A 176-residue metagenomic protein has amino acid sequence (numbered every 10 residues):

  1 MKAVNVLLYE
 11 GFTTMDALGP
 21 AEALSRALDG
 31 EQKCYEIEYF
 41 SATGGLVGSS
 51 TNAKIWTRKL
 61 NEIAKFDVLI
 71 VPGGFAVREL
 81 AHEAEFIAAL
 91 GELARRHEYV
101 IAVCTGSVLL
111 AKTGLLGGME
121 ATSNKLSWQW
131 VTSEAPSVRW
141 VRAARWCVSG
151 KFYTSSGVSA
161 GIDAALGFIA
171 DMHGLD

Functional and structural regions predicted by a protein language model:
M1-V100, V108-K112, G117, Q129 (+2 more regions): Extended, subdomain-level signal for the structured scaffold at the beginning of enzyme domains
S107, Y153-L166: Active-site-proximal catalytic alpha-helix in oxidoreductases
A121: Anionic-ligand binding patches
L126: NAD(P)-dependent dehydrogenases' Rossmann-like dinucleotide-binding region
E134-P136: A short, charged helix-loop
W140-T154: Conserved Rossmann-fold dehydrogenase catalytic segment
